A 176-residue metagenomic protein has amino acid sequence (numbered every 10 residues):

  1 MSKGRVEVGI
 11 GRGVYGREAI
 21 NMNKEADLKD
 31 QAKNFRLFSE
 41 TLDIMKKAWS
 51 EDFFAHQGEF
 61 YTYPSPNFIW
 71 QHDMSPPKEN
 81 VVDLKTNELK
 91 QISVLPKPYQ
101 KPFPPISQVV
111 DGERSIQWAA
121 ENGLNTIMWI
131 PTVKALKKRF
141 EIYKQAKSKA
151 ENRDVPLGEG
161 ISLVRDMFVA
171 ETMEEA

Functional and structural regions predicted by a protein language model:
M1-N122: Internal, glycine-rich beta/alpha segment that forms the wall or movable "lid" of small-molecule/cofactor binding
R12-V14, V110-G112, P131-A135, R165-E171: Glycine-rich beta-alpha junction loops
D30, L42-K46, L136-A146: C-terminal helical cap(s) of enzyme catalytic domains, especially alpha/beta-barrels
Q31-N34, F38, W129, L136 (+2 more regions): Generic structural signal for well-ordered, non-membrane alpha-helical segments in soluble metabolic enzymes
D52, A146-A150: Solvent-exposed amphipathic alpha-helical surface segments
A55-Q57, E151-G158: Flexible, glycine/charged-enriched surface loops at secondary-structure junctions
D111-K134, R139: A conserved active-site cap/scaffold subdomain adjacent to cofactor or substrate pockets
G112-A120, L157-E175: Aromatic-lined glycan-binding groove of carbohydrate-active enzymes
